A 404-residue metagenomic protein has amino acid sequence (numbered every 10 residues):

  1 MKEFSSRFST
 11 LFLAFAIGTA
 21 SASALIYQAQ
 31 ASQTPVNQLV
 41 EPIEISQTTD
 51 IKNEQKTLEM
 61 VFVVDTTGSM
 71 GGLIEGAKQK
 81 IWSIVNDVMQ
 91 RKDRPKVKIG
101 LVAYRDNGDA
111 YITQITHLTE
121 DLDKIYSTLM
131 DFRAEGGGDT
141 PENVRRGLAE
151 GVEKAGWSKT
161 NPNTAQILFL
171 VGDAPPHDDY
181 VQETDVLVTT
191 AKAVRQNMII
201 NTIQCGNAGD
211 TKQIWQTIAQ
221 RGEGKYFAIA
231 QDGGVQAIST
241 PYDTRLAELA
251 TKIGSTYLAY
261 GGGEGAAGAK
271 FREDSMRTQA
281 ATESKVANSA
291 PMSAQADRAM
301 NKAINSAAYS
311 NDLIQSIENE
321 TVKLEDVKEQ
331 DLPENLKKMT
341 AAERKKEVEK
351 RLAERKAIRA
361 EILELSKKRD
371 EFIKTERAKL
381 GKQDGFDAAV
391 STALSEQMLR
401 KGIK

Functional and structural regions predicted by a protein language model:
M1-Q30: Sec-dependent N-terminal signal peptides
L13, I17, S32, D109 (+1 more regions): Short linear sequence elements within intrinsically disordered, low-complexity coil regions
T19, A77, V152, G262-G263: Intrinsically disordered, low-complexity regions
T19, K96, K124, L249-K252 (+2 more regions): Alpha-helical protein-protein interaction elements
L25-D243, S316-E329, N335-K337, A342-E343 (+2 more regions): Divalent cation-coordinating acidic motifs and surrounding scaffolds that mediate Ca2+/Mg2+/Mn2+/Zn2+-dependent binding
V186-T190, M198-I199, G209-E318: Eukaryote-biased recognition of electropositive, low-complexity segments and basic polyanion/acidic-motif-binding
